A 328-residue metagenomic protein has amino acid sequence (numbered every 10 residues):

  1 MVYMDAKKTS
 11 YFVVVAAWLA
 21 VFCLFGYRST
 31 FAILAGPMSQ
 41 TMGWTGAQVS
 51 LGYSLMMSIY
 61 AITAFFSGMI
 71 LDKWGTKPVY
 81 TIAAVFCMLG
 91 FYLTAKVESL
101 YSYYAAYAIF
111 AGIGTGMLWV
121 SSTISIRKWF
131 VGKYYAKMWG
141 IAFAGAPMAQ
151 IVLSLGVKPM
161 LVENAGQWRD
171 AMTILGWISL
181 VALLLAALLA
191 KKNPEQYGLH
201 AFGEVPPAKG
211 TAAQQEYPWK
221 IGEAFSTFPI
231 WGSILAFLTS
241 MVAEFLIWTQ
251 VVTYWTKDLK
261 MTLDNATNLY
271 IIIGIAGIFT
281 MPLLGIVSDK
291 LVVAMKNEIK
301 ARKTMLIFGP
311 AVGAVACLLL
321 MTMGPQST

Functional and structural regions predicted by a protein language model:
F12-G46, T63-S67, L153-S154, I247-V252: Extracytoplasmic
F22, G90, S102-M117, S327-T328: Hydrophobic core of transmembrane alpha-helices in multi-pass small-molecule transporters, especially MFS/SLC-type
F31-A35, S154, G222-G285: Extracytoplasmic gate region of multi-pass secondary transporters
I62-L100: Conserved MFS/SLC helix-loop-helix module at the cytosolic interface between two early adjacent transmembrane helices
T63-T76, M281-I299: Helix-to-loop junctions at the C-terminal end of transmembrane segments in multipass secondary transporters
V85-E98, F308-P325: C-terminal ends and interior cores of transmembrane alpha-helices in multi-pass membrane transporters/permeases
G116-F130: Intracellular juxtamembrane helix-capping segments at the cytosolic ends of symmetry-related transmembrane helices
A142-Y197: Helix-loop-helix hairpin linking two adjacent transmembrane segments in secondary transporters
